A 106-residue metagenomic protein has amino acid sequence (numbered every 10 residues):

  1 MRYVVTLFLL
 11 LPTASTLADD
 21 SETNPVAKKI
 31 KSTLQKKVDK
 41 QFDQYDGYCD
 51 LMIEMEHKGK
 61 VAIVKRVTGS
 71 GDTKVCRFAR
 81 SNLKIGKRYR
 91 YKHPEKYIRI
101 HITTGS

Functional and structural regions predicted by a protein language model:
R2-T6, P12-S106: Charge-biased low-complexity segments
